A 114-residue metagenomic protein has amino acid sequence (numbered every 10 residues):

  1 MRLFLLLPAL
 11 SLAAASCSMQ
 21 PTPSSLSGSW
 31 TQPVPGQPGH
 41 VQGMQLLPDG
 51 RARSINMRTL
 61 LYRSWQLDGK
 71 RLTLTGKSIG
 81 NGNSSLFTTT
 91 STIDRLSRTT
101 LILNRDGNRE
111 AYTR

Functional and structural regions predicted by a protein language model:
M1-A15: Sec-dependent bacterial lipoprotein signal peptides
A15-R114: Lipid interaction determinants
